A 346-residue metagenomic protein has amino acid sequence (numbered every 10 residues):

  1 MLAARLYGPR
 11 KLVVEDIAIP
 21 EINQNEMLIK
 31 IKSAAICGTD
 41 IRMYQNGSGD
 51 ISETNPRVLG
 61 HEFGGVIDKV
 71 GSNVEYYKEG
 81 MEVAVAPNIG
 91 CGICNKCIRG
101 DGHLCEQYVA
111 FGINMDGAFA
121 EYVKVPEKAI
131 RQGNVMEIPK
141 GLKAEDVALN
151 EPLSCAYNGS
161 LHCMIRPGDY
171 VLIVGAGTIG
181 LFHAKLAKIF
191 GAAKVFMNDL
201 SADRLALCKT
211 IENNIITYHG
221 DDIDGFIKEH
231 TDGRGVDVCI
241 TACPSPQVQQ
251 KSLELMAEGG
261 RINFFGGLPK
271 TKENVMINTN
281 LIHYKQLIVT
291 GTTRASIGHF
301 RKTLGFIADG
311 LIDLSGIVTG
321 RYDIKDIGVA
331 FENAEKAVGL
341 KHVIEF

Functional and structural regions predicted by a protein language model:
M1-A3, Q250-E254, E258, S296-F346: C-terminal hydrophobic helical "lid"/dimerization subdomain of Rossmann-like NAD(P)H-dependent oxidoreductases
L2, V13, A18, K30 (+2 more regions): Residues located in well-ordered beta-strands
P20-A34, S48-N95, P139: Glycine-rich beta-strand-centered segment in the early N-terminal region that forms part of a ligand/cofactor-binding
I93-V174: NAD(P)H dinucleotide-binding glycine-rich loop of Rossmann-like/cofactor-binding domains, especially the beta1-alpha1
K140-D221, G225: Mid-domain Rossmann-like dinucleotide-binding core that forms the NAD(H)/NADP(H) cofactor-binding site
I223-G233: Short amphipathic alpha-helix with an adjacent loop that forms part of the alpha/beta core around
P246-D309, F346: Glycine-rich phosphate-binding loop and adjacent beta-alpha segment of Rossmann(oid) nucleotide-cofactor-binding
